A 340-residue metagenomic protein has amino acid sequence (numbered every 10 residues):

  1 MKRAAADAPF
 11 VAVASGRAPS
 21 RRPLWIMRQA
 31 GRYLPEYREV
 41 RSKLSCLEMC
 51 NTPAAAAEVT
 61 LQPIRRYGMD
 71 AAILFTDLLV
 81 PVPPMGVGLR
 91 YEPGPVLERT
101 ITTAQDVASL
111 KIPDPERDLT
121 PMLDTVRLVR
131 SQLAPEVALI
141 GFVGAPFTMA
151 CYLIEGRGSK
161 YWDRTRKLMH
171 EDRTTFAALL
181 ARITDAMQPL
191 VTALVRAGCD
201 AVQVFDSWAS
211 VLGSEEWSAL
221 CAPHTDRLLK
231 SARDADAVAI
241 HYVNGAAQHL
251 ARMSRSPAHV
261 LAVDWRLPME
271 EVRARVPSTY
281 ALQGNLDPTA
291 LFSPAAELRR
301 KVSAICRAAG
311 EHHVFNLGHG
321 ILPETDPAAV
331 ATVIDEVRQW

Functional and structural regions predicted by a protein language model:
M1-P84, Y91, L128, R299 (+1 more regions): N-terminal basic, low-complexity leaders that serve as flexible interaction/assembly modules and, when applicable, as
A6-F10, E36, D106, R164 (+1 more regions): Exposed alpha-helical structural elements
S45, A104-D114, M169-F176: Short glycine/proline- and acidic residue-enriched helix-loop micro-motifs that form flexible lids or anion-recognition
L47-N51, S109-T120, P288-F292: The substrate-binding groove and active-site-proximal loops of carbohydrate-active enzymes, especially glycoside
L78-P81, V96, Q105, P146-T148: A short acidic, glycine/proline-enriched capping/turn motif at secondary-structure boundaries, especially helix N-cap
R90-A104, S159-R166: A charged helix-plus-loop insertion that forms the helical arch/lid used to bind and gate nucleic-acid substrates
G94-Q132: A gly/proline- and charged-residue-enriched helix-loop-helix capping module
T120-W340: Active-site loop segments of alpha/beta catalytic cores
